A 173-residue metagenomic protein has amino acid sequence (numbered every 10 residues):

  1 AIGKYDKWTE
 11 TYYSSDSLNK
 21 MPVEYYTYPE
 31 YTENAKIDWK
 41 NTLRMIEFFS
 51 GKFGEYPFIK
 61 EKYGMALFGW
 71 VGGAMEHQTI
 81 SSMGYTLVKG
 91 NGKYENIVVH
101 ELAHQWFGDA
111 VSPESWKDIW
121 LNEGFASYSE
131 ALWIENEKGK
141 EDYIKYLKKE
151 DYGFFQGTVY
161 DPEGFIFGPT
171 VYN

Functional and structural regions predicted by a protein language model:
A1-V99, Y128: Hydrophobic helix-coil surface modules that form long, contiguous segments used for peptide/substrate interaction
S17-P22, A74-M75, H100-Q105, F155-V171: Active-site-adjacent bridging/hinge elements
P29-Y31, V111-S112, G168-N173: Flexible glycine/proline-enriched surface loops and loop-helix/loop-strand junctions
D38-W39, S115-E123, N173: Active-site metal-coordination segments of metallo-dependent hydrolases
S50-G54, F107-G108, E130-K138: Sec-exported extracytoplasmic/periplasmic mature domains
E55-G64, E114-K117, K140-I144: Surface-exposed patches in mature extracellular/periplasmic domains of secreted proteins
L102-I119, L132: Catalytic Zn2+-binding segment of zinc metalloproteases
E123-N173: Acidic/His/Gly-enriched intrinsically disordered linker/tail segments that often contain short helix/coil "MoRF-like"
